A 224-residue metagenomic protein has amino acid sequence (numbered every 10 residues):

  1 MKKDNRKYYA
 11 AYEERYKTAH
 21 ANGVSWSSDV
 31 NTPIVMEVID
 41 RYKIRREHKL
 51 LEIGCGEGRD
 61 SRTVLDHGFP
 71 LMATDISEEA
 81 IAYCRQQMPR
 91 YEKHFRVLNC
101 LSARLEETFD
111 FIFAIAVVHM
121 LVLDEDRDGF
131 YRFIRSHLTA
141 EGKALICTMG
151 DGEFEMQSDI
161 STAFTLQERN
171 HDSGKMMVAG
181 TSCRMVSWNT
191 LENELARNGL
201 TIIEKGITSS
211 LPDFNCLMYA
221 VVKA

Functional and structural regions predicted by a protein language model:
M1-R46, L51-R104, K143-A224: Class I (Rossmann-like) S-adenosyl-L-methionine-dependent methyltransferase catalytic domain, capturing the SAM-binding
F113: A conserved beta-strand element that flanks and buttresses the S-adenosyl-L-methionine
A116-M120: Short catalytic micro-motifs in class I SAM-dependent methyltransferases
L123-E125: Conserved catalytic-core motifs of eukaryotic protein kinase domains, centered on the activation segment
D128-A140: A short glycine-rich, Lys/Arg-flanked "PGG" loop and its adjoining helix->strand segment in the class I
